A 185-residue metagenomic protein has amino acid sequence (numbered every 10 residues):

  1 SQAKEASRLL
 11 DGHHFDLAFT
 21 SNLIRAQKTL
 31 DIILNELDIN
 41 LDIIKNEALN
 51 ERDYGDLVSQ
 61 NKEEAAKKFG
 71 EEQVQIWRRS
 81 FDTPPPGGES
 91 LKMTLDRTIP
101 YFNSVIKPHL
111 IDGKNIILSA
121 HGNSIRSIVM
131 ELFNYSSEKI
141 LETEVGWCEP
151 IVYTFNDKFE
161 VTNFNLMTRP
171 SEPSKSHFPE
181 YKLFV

Functional and structural regions predicted by a protein language model:
S1-L41, K68, E72, G87-T98: Active-site-proximal alpha-helix that buttresses catalytic centers in soluble enzyme cores
Q2, A6-L9, N35, I39 (+4 more regions): Acidic, low-complexity terminal tails and accessory targeting/binding regions of phosphate-metabolizing enzymes
F15, N46-N50, R79-T83: Short linear capping/connector segments at secondary-structure termini
E71-P85: Short, basic/glycine-rich phosphate-binding loops at helix/coil junctions that contact nucleotide phosphates
P84-G88, G113: Active-site oxyanion-binding pockets that recognize sulfate/phosphate
T98-S104: ATP/pyrophosphate-binding catalytic subdomain of soluble kinases
K114-A120: Generic beta-sheet signal
G122-R126: GST superfamily/GST-like fold recognition
